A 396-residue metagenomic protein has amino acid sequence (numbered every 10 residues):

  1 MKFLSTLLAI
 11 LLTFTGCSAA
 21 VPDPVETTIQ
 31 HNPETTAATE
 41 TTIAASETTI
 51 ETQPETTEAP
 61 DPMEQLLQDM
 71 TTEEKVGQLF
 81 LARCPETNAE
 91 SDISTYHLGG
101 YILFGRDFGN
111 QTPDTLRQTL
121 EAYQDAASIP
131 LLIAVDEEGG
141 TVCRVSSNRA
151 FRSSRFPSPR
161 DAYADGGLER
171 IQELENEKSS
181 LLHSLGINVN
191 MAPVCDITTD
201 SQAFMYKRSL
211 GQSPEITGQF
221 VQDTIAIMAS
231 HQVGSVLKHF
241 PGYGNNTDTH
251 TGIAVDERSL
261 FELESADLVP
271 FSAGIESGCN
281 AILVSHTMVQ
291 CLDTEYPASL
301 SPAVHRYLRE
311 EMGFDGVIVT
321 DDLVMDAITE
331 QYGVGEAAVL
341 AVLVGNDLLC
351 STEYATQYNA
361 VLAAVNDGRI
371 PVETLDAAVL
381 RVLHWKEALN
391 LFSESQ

Functional and structural regions predicted by a protein language model:
M1-I10: Sec-dependent signal peptide recognition, specifically the positively charged N-region followed immediately by
F14-G16: C-terminal motif of bacterial Sec signal peptides marking the signal peptidase cleavage site
S18-E34, E47, Q53-S94, E311 (+1 more regions): Preference for extracellular/luminal or secreted protein segments
G77-Q78, G99, S128-I133, I187-N188 (+3 more regions): Short, well-ordered coil/turn segments that N-cap beta-strands
S94-T217, H239, G244-E257, S285-L300 (+1 more regions): Enzymes and membrane/adaptor proteins characterized by extended Gly/Ser/Thr/Asp/Glu-rich, aromatic-dotted
F220-H239, A266-C279: Phosphate/pyrophosphate-binding betaalpha-module
V255-L268: Extracellular glycoside hydrolase catalytic/binding regions
